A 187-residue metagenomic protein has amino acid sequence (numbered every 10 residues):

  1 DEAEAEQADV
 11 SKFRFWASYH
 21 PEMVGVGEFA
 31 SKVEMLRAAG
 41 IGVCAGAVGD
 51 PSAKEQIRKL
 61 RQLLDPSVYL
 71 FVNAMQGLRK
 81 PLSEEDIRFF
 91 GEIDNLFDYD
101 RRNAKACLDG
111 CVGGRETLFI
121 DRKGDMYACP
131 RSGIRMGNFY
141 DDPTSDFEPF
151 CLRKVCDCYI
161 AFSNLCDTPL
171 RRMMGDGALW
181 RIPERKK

Functional and structural regions predicted by a protein language model:
D1-L63, L70: Radical SAM/AdoMet-radical enzyme domain recognition
E2-E4, A104-A106, T144-S145: A generic local structural motif
E6-Q7, D109-G110, E148: Short secondary-structure boundary/capping segments
E22, D50, M75-G77, K123 (+1 more regions): Generic structural motif
V24, S52-K54, Q76-L82, S145: A short acidic, often aromatic-flanked loop/helix-cap motif at beta-alpha or helix-coil junctions that lines enzyme
V26-E28, K54-Q56, P81, R135 (+1 more regions): Generic domain-boundary/flexible-linker signal
R58-R135: A C-terminal junction/extension of Radical SAM enzymes
M126, P130-K187: Flexible mid-to-C-terminal extensions adjoining Fe-S/redox cofactors in radical SAM and related proteins
